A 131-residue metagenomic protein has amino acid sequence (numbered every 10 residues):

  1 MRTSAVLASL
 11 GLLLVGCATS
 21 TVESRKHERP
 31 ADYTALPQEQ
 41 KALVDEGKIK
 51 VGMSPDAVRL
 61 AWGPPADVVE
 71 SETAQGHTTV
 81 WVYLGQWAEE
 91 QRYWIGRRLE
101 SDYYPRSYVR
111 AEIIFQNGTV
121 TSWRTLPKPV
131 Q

Functional and structural regions predicted by a protein language model:
M1-L7: Bacterial N-terminal signal peptides that target proteins for export
L10-G11: Residue-level signal for mature regions of secreted extracellular proteins and peptides
L14-G16: C-terminal motif of bacterial Sec signal peptides marking the signal peptidase cleavage site
A18-Q131: Residues within mature, well-folded domains
